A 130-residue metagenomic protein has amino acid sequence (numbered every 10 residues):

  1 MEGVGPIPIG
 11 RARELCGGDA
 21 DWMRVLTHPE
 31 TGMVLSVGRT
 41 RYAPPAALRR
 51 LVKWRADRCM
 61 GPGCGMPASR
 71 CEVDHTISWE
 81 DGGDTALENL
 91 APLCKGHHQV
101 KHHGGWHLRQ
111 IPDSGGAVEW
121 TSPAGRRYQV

Functional and structural regions predicted by a protein language model:
M1-V130: Inter-domain interface/hinge segments
